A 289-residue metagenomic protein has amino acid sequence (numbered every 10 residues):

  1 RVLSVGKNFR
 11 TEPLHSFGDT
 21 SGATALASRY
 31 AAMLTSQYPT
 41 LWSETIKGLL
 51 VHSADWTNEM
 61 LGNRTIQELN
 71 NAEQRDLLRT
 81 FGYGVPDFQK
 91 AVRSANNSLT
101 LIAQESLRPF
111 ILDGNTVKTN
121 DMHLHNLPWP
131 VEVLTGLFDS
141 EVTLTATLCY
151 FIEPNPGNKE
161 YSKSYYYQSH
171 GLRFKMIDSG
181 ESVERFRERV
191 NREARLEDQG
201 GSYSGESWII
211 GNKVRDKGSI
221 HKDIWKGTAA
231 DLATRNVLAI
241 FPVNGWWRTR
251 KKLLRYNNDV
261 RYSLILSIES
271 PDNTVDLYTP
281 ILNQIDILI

Functional and structural regions predicted by a protein language model:
R1-T24: Catalytic-core environment of secreted peptidases
V2-L3, K47-S53, S162-H170: Active/binding-pocket-proximal capping segment
A23-Q37: Short, small-residue alpha-helix embedded
P39-I66: An often Trp-containing, charged/polar helix-loop segment at the C-terminal end of enzyme catalytic cores
S53-N63, R75, R79, H170-D178: Eukaryote-specific, cytoplasm-facing alpha-helical/coiled-coil scaffolding segments in long proteins
G62, I66-N71, G82: N-terminal low-complexity, intrinsically disordered "leader/linker" segments enriched in small/polar and basic residues
A72-R173: Secreted peptidase-domain scaffold signal
E141-I289: Long mid-to-C-terminal assembly/interaction modules of large eukaryotic proteins
